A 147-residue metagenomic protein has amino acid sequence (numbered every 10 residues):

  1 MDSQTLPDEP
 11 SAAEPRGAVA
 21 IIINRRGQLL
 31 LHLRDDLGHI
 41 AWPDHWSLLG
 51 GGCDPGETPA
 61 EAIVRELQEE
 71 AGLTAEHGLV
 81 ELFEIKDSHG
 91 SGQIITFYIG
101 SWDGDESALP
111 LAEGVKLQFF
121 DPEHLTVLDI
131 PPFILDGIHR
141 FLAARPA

Functional and structural regions predicted by a protein language model:
M1-V19: Acidic, metal-coordinating catalytic segment for phosphate/diphosphate chemistry, firing primarily on the Nudix
A12, I21, L37-H39, D87 (+1 more regions): Short secondary-structure boundary/capping segments
N24-R26, E84-A108, Q118, P122 (+2 more regions): Active-site-adjacent beta-strand/loop module that shapes the phosphate/pyrophosphate-binding cleft
Q28-E69: Conserved Nudix-box catalytic region and its N-terminal flanking loop in Nudix hydrolases and closely related
H39, P43, S107-A147: Nudix hydrolase/Nudix homology domain
G72-L73, I130: Helix N-cap/coil-helix junction residues
T74-F83: A short coil-to-beta-strand element that immediately follows conserved catalytic motifs
